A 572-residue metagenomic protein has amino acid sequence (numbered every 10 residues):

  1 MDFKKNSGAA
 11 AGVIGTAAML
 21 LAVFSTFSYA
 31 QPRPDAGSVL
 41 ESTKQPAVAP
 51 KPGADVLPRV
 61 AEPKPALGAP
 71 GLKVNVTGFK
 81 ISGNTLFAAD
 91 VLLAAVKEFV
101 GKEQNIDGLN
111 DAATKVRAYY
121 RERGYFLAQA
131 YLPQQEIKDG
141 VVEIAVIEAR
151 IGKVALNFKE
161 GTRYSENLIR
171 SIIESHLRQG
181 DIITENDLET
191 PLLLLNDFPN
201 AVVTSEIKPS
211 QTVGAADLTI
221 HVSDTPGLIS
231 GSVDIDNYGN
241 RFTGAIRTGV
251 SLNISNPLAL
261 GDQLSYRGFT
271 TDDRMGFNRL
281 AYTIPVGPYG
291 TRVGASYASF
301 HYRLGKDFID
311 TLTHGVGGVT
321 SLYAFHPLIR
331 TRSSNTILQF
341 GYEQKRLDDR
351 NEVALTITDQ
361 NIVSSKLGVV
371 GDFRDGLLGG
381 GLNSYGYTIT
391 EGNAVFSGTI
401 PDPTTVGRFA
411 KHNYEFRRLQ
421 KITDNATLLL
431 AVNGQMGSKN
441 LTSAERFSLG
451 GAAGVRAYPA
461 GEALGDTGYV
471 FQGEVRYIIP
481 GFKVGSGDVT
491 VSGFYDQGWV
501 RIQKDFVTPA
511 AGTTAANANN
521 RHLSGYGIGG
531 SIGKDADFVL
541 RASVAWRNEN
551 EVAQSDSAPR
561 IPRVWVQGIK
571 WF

Functional and structural regions predicted by a protein language model:
D2-N6, Y29-G239, G268-G276, V432-G434: Periplasmic polypeptide-binding modules associated with outer-membrane biogenesis and secretion
G227-L228, P257-Q263, G287-V293, I329-T336 (+4 more regions): Short loop/turn motifs that connect adjacent beta-strands in outer-membrane beta-barrel proteins
I229-G239, V250, L260-D272, N278-L280 (+6 more regions): Transmembrane beta-strand segments that form the barrel wall of outer-membrane beta-barrel proteins
G231-V233, D262-Y266, T291-A295, L322 (+10 more regions): Transmembrane beta-strands of outer-membrane beta-barrel proteins
Y238-I246, G268-F277, A463-D466, V552-I561: Solvent-exposed loop/turn segments connecting transmembrane beta-strands in outer-membrane beta-barrel proteins
T248-P257, G276-Y297, G318-L328, S365-F373 (+3 more regions): Feature captures outer-membrane beta-barrel proteins of Gram-negative bacteria and organelles
A298-T320, H326-P327, T331, K345 (+2 more regions): Outer-membrane beta-barrel translocator/channel fold
I400-F572: C-terminal transmembrane beta-barrel domains of outer membrane proteins
